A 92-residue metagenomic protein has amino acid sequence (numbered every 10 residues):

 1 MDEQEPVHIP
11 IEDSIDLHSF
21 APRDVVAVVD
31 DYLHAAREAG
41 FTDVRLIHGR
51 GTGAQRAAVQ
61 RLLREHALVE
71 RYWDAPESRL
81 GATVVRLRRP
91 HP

Functional and structural regions predicted by a protein language model:
M1-P92: Long, charged, low-complexity intrinsically disordered regions
